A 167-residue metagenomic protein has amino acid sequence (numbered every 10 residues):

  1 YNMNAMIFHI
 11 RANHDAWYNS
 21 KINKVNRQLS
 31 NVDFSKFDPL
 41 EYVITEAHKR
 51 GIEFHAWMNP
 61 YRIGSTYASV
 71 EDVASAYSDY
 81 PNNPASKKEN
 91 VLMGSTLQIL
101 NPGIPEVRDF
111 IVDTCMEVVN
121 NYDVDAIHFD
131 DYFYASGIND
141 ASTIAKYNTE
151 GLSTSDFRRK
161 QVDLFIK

Functional and structural regions predicted by a protein language model:
Y1-A16, N121-A126: Catalytic domains of carbohydrate-active enzymes, especially glycoside hydrolases
A5-I7, G51-H55, L97, D125-H128: Structural preference for beta-strand elements that scaffold enzyme active sites
F8, A12-N59, T149-K167: Aromatic-lined substrate-binding rim segments of carbohydrate-active enzymes
H9-R11, W57-Y61, G103, F129-Y132: Active-site-proximal beta-strand/loop segments in catalytic clefts of secreted hydrolases
Y18-N31, R62-G94, Y132-L152: Aromatic- and acidic-residue-enriched segments that line the glycan-binding/catalytic groove of carbohydrate-active
I44-T45, H55-A56, Y61-N121: Active-site-adjacent "subsite" loops/lids of carbohydrate-active enzymes
E106, F110-M116, N120-K167: Active-site neighborhood of glycoside hydrolase catalytic domains
